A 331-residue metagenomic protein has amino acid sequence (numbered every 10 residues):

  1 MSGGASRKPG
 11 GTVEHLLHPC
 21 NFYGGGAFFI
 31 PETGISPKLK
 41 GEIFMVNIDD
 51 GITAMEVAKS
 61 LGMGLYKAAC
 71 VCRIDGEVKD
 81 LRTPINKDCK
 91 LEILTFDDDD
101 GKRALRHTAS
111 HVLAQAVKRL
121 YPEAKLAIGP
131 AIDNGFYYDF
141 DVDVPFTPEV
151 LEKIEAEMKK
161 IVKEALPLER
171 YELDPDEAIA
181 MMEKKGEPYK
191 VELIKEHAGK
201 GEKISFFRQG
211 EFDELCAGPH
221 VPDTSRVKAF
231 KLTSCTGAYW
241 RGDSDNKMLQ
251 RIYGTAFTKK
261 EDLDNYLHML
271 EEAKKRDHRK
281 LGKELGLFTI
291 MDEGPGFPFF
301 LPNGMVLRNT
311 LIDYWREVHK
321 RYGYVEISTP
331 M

Functional and structural regions predicted by a protein language model:
G4, G24-A27, G41: Targeting/processing segments of secretory and organellar proteins
P9, H15, L39: Cationic, low-complexity basic patches in intrinsically disordered or flexible, solvent-exposed regions
G11, I30-P31: Intrinsic disorder/low-complexity segments enriched in small, polar and charged residues
F29, I35-S110, A114-N134, K153-K160: Ubiquitin-like/PB1-type beta-grasp interaction modules and other compact soluble beta-rich domains
T83-A104, K125-G129, Y137-M331: Auxiliary tRNA-acceptor-end handling modules of aminoacyl-tRNA synthetases
